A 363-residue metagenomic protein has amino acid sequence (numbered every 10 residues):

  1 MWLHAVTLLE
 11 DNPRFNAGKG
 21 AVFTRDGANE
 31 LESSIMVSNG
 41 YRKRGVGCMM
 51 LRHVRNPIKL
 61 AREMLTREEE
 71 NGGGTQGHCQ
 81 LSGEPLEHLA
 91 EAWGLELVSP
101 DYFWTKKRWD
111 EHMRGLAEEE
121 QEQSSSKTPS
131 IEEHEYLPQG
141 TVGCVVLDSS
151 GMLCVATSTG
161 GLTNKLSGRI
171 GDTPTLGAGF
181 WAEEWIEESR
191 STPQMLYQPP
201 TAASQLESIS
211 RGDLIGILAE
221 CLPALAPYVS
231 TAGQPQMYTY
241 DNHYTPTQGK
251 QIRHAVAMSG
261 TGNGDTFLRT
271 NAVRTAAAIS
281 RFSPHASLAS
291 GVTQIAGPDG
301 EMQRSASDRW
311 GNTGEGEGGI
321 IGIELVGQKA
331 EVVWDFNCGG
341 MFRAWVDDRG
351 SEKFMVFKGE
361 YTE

Functional and structural regions predicted by a protein language model:
M1-E363: Alpha/propeptide regions of enzymes that mature by internal proteolysis
